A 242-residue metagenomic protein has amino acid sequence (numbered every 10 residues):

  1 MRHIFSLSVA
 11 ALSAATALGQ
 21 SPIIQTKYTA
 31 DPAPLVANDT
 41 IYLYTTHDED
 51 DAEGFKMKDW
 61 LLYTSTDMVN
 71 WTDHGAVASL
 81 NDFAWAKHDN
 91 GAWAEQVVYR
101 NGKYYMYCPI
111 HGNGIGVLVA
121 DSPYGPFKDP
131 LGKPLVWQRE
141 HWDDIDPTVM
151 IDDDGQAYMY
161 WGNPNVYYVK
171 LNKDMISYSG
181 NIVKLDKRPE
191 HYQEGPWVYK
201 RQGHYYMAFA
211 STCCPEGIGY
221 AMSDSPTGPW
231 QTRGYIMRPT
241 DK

Functional and structural regions predicted by a protein language model:
M1-Q20: Bacterial Sec-dependent N-terminal signal peptides
L18-K242: Carbohydrate-active catalytic/glycan-binding domains of CAZyme proteins, especially the secreted or lumenal ectodomains
